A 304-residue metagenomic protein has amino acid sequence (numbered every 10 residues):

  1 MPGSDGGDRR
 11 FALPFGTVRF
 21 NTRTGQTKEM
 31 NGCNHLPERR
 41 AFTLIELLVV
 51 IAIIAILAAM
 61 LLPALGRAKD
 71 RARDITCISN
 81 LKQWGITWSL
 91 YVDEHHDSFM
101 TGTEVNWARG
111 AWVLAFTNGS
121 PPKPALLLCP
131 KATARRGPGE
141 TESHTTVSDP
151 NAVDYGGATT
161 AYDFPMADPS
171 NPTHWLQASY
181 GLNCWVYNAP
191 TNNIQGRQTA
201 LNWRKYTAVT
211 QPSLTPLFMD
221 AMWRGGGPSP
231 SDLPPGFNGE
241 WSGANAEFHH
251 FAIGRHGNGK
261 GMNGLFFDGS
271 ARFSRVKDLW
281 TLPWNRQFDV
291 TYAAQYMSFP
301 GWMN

Functional and structural regions predicted by a protein language model:
M1-L44: N-terminal leader/signal peptides at the extreme start of proteins
S4-G7, L13, L65, Y155 (+1 more regions): Extended hydrophobic/Leu-rich segments
D8, T17-Q26, K69, V186-N188 (+2 more regions): N-terminal processing/targeting junctions
E38-K69: N-terminal single-pass transmembrane signal-anchor helix
M60, K69-N80: Juxtamembrane interface helices immediately C-terminal to a transmembrane segment
I75-N304: Short, well-structured segments within or immediately adjacent to enzyme catalytic domains that line ligand-binding
